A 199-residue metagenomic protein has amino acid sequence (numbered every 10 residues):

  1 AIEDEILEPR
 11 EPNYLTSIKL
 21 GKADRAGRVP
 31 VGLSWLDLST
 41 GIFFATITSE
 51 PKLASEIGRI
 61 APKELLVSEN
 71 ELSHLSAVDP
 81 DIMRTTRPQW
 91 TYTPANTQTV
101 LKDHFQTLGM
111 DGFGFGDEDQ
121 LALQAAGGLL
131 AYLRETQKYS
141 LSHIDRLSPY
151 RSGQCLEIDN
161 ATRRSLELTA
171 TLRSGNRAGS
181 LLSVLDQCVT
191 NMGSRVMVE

Functional and structural regions predicted by a protein language model:
A1-E199: Charged catalytic and DNA/RNA-contacting regions of genome-maintenance and nucleic-acid-processing enzymes
